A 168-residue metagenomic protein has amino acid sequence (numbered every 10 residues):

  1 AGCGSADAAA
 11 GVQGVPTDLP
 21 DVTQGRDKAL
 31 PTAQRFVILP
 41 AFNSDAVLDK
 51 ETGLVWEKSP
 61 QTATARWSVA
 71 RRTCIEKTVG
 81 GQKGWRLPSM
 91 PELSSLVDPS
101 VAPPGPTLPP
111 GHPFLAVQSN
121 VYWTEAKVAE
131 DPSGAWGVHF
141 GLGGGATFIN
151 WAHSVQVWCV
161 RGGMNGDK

Functional and structural regions predicted by a protein language model:
A1-R86, M90-K168: Glycine-aromatic-enriched surface loops/turns that form tight recognition elements
